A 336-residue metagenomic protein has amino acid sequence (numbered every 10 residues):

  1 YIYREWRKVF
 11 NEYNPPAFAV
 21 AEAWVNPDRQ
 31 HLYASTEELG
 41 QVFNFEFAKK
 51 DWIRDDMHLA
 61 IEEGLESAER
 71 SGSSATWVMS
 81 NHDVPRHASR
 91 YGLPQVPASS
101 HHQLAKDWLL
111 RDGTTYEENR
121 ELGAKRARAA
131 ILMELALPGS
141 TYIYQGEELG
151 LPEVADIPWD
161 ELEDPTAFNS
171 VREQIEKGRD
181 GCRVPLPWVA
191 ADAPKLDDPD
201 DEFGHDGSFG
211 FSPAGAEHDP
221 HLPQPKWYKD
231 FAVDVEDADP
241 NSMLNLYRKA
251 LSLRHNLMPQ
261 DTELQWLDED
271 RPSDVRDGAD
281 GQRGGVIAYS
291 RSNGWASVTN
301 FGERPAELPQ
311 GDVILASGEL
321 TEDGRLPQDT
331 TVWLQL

Functional and structural regions predicted by a protein language model:
Y1-G311, S317, T321-L336: Active-site and adjacent substrate-binding regions of carbohydrate-active enzymes
